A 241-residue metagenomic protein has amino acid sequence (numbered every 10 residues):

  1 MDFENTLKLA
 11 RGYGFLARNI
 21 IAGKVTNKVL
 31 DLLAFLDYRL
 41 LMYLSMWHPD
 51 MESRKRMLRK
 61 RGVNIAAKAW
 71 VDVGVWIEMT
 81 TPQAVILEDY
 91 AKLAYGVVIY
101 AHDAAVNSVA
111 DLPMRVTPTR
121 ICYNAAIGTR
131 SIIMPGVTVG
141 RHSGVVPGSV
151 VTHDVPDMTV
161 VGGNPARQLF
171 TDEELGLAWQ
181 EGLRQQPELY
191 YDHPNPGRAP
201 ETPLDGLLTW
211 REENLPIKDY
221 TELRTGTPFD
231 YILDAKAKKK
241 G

Functional and structural regions predicted by a protein language model:
M1-R61, N164-G241: Terminal amphipathic alpha-helical/low-complexity segments used for targeting or macromolecular assembly
L58-R59, V63-L169: Structural signal for interior beta-strand "rungs" in well-ordered beta-sheet cores of soluble enzyme domains
